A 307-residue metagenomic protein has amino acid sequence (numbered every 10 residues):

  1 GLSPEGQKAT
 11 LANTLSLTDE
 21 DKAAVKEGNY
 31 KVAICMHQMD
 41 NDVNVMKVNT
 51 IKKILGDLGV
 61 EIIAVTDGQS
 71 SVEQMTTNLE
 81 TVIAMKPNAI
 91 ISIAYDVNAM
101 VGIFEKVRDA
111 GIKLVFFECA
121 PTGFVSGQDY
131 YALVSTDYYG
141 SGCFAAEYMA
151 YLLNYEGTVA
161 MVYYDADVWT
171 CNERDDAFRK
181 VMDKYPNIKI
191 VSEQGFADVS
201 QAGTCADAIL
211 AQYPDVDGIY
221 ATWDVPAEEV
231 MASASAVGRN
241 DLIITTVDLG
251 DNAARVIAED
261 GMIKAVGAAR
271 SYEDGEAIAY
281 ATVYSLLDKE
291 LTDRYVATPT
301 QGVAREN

Functional and structural regions predicted by a protein language model:
G1-N307: A residue-level marker of the well-folded mature domains of exported/periplasmic proteins
